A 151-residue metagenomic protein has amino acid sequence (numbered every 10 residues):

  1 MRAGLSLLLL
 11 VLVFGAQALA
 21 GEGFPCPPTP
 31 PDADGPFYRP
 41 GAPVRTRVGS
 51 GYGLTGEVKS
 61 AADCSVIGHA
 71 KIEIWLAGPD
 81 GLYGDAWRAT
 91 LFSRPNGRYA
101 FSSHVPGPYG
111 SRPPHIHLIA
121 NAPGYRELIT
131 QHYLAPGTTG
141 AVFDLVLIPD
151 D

Functional and structural regions predicted by a protein language model:
M1-L5: Bacterial N-terminal signal peptides that target proteins for export
S6-G15: Bacterial N-terminal signal peptides
A16-A20: Sec/Tat signal peptide C-region and signal peptidase I cleavage site
G21-D151: Beta-strand-dominated extracellular/periplasmic modules and repeats in secreted or surface-exposed proteins
